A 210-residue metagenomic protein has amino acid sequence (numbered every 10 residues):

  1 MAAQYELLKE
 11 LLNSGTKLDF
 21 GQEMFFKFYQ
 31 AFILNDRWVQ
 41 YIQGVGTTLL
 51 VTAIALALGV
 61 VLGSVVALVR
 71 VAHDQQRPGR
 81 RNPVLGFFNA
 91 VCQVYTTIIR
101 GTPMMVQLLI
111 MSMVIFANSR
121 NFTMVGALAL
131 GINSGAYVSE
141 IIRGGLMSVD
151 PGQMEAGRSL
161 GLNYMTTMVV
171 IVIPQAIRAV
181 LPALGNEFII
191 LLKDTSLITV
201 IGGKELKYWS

Functional and structural regions predicted by a protein language model:
M1-S210: Transmembrane alpha-helices and adjacent helix-loop boundaries
